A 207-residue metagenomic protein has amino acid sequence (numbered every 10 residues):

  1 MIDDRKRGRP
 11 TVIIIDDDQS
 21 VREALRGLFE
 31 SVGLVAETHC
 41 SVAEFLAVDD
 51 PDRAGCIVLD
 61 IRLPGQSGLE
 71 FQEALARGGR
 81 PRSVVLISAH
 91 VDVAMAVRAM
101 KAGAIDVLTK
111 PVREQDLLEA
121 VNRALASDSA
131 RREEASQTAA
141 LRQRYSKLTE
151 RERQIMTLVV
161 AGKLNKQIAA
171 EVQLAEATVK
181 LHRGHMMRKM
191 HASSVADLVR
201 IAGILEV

Functional and structural regions predicted by a protein language model:
M1-I13, Q19, R26, S41 (+2 more regions): Non-catalytic signal-transmission and effector/linker regions of two-component phosphorelay proteins
T38-C56: Acidic, metal-coordinating helix/loop segments flanking the phosphotransfer/catalytic sites of two-component signaling
C40-S41, S67-E70, V91: Acidic catalytic/metal-coordinating carboxylates
D60, S88: Active-site residues of response regulator receiver
L69-P81, R98, A102: Short amphipathic alpha-helix used as the core "switch/output" element in two-component signaling
D92-A94, L108, V112-V121, E171: C-terminal output helix
M187-V207: Basic, Lys/Arg-enriched C-terminal extension of HTH/homeodomain DNA-binding domains
